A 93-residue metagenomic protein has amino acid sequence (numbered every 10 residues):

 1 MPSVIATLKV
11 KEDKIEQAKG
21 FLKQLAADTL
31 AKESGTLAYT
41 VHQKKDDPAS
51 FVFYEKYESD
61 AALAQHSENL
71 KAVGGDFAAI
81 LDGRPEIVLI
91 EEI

Functional and structural regions predicted by a protein language model:
M1-P2, I93: Absolute protein N-terminus
P2-K9, A38-S67: Short, well-ordered beta-strand segments in beta-rich or mixed alpha/beta enzyme and ligand-binding folds
I5, Q17, L25-D28: Residues within well-formed alpha-helices
E12-D13, K32: Short acidic-aromatic low-complexity motifs
D13-K19, L63: Short, conserved charged micro-motifs
Q24, D28-L37, K56-L89: An amphipathic, aromatic/His-enriched active-site/gating alpha helix that lines ligand/cofactor pockets
Q43, L89-I93: A general secondary-structure junction signal
